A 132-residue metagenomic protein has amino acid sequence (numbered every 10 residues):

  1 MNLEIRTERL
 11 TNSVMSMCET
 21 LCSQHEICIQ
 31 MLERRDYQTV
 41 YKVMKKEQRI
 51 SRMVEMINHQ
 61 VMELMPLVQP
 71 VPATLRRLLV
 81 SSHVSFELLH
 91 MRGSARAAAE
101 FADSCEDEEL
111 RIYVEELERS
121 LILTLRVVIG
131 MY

Functional and structural regions predicted by a protein language model:
M1-Y132: Cytosolic, long alpha-helical scaffolding segments
